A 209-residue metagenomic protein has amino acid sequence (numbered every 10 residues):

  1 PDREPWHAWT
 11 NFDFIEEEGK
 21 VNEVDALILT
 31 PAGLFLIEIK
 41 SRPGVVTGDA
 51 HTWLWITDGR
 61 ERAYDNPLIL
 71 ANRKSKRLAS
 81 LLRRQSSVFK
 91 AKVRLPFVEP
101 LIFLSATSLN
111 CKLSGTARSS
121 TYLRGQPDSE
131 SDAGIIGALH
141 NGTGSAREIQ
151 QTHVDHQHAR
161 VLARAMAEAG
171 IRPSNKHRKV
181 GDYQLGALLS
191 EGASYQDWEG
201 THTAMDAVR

Functional and structural regions predicted by a protein language model:
P1-E23, L29-L34, P43-V45, L54-M205: Surface-exposed interaction regions that form or flank ligand-binding interfaces
T47-D49: Acidic/histidine-enriched active-site and ligand-binding environments that engage anionic O-linkages
R209: Conserved beta3-strand ATP-binding lysine motif
